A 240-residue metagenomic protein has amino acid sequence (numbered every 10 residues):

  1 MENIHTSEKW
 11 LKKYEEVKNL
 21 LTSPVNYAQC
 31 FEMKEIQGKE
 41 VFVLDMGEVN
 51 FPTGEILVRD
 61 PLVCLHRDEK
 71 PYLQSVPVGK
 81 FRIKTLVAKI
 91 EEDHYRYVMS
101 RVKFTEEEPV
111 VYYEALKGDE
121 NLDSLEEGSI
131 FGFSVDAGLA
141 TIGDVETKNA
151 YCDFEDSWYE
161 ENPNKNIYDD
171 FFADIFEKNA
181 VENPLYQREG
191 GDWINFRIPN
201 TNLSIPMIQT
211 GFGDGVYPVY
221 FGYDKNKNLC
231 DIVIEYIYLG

Functional and structural regions predicted by a protein language model:
M1-F212, Y217-G240: N-terminal domain-onset segments
